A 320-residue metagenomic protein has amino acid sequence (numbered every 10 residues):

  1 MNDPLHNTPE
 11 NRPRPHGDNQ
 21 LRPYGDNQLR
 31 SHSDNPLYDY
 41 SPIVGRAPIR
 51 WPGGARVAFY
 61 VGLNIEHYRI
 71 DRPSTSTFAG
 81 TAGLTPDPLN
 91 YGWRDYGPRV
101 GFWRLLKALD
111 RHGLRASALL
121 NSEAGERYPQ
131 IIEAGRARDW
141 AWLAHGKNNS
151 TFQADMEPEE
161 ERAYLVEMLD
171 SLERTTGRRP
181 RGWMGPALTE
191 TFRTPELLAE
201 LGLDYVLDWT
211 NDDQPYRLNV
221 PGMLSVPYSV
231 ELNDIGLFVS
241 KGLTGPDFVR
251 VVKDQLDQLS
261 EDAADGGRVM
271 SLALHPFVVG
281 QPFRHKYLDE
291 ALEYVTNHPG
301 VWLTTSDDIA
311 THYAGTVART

Functional and structural regions predicted by a protein language model:
N2-P9, G25, L29-L224, V249-L272 (+1 more regions): Catalytic alpha-helical scaffold of carbohydrate-active enzymes acting on polysaccharides/glycoconjugates
P13, L21-R22: Short, low-complexity intrinsically disordered segments enriched in A/P/G/S/L with frequent Arg, especially at protein
P227-Q258: A conserved mid-domain beta-alpha-beta active-site/ligand-binding segment of alpha/beta enzyme cores
E231-N233, L274-F277: Active-site clefts of carbohydrate-active enzymes
